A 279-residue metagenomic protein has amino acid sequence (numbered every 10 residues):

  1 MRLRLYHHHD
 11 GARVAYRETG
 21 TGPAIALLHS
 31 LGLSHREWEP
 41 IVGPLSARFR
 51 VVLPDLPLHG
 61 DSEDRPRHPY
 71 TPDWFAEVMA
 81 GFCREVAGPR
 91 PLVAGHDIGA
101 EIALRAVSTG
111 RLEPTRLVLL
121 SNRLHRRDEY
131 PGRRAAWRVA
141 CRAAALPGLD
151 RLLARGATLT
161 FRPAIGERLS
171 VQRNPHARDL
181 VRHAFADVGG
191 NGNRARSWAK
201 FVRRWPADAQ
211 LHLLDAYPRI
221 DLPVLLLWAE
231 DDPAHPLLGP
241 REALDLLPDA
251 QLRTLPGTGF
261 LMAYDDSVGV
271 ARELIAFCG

Functional and structural regions predicted by a protein language model:
A12, R17-D61: Conserved HGGG/HGGXW glycine-rich cap/lid loop of the alpha/beta-hydrolase fold
L53-H96, Y130, R272: Active-site loop/oxyanion-hole signature of alpha/beta-hydrolase fold enzymes
G95, G99, A103: Gly/Ala-rich beta-loop-alpha elbow adjacent to hydrolase catalytic centers
S108, P114-D150: Flexible "cap/lid" loop of the alpha/beta hydrolase fold
L119, H125-Y130, L152-R219: Conserved alpha/beta-hydrolase catalytic His-Asp/Glu region
I220, L226-W228: Short beta-strand/loop motif that positions the catalytic acidic residue of the alpha/beta-hydrolase fold
P233-G239: Conserved alpha/beta-hydrolase "acid-adjacent" motif
T258-S267, A271: Catalytic histidine-centered segment of alpha/beta-hydrolase-like enzymes
